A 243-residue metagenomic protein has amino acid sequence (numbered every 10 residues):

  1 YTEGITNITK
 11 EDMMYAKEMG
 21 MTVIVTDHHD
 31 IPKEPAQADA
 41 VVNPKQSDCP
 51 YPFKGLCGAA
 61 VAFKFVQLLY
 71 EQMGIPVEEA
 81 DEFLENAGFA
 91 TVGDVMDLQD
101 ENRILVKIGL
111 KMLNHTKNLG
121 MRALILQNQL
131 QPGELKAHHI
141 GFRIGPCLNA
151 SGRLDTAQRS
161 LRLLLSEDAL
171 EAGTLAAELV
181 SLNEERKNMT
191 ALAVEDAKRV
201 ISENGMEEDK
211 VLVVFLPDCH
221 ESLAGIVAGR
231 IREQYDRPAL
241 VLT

Functional and structural regions predicted by a protein language model:
Y1-P35, V41-V42, L192, D196 (+3 more regions): N-terminal small/polar loop signature for handling phosphorylated ligands or for N-terminal nucleophile
T2-I5, Y51-K54, L98, L216-P217: Glycine- and other small-residue-rich loops at beta-strand/loop junctions that grip anionic moieties
T6, D30-I31, Q46, D97 (+1 more regions): Short, glycine/acidic-enriched loop or turn micro-motifs at the edges of active sites
K10-Y15, E34-D39, F53, Q67 (+2 more regions): Short acidic, glycine/serine/threonine-rich loops at helix termini
M19-G20, E71-T243: Hydrophobic helix-and-loop "lid/oligomerization" segment in the mid-to-C-terminal part of catalytic domains
M21-I24, D39-V41, F53, A60 (+2 more regions): Structural motif
A36-I75, A80-V92: Short alpha-helices
